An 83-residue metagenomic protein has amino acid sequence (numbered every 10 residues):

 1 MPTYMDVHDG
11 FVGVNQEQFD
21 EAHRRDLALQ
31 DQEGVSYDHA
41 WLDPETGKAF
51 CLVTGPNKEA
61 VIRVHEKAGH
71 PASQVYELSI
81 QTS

Functional and structural regions predicted by a protein language model:
M1-D31, S36-D38, D43-G47, I62-E66 (+1 more regions): Short S/T/G/P-rich N-terminal loop/turn motif that feeds into the first structured element of a domain
T54-E59: Helix N-cap motif at beta-to-alpha junctions
H70-Q81: Conserved short beta-strand edge segments in small beta-sheet-based binding/regulatory domains
